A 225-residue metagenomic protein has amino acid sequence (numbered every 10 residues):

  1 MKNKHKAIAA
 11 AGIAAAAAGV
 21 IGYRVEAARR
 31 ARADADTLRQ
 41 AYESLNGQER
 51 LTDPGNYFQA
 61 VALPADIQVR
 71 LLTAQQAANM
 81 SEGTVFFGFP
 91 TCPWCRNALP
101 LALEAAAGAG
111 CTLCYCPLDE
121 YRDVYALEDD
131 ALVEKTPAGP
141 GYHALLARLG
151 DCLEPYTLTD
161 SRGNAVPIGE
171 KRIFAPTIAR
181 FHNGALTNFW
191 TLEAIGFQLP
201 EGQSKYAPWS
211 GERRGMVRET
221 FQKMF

Functional and structural regions predicted by a protein language model:
A7, G12-M80, P200-F225: N-terminal leader/targeting and pre-domain segments
A77-N79, A107, E170-F174: Extracellular/periplasmic catalytic domains that process cell-envelope and extracellular macromolecules
A78-C92, A102: Short active-site neighborhood of thiol/selenol oxidoreductases, capturing the structured segment around
M80-G83, A109-C114, H182: Loop/turn elements at helix/coil->beta-strand transitions in domains of secreted/extracellular proteins
F87, G110-S161: Thiol-based oxidoreductase modules, predominantly thioredoxin-like and allied folds used for disulfide exchange
C92-R96, I178: The canonical Cys-X-X-Cys-His
C95-A109: Typically the conserved alpha-helix immediately C-terminal to a functionally engaged Cys/Sec in thioredoxin-like
P167-F225: Non-catalytic, surface beta->alpha helical segment in thiol-disulfide oxidoreductase systems
